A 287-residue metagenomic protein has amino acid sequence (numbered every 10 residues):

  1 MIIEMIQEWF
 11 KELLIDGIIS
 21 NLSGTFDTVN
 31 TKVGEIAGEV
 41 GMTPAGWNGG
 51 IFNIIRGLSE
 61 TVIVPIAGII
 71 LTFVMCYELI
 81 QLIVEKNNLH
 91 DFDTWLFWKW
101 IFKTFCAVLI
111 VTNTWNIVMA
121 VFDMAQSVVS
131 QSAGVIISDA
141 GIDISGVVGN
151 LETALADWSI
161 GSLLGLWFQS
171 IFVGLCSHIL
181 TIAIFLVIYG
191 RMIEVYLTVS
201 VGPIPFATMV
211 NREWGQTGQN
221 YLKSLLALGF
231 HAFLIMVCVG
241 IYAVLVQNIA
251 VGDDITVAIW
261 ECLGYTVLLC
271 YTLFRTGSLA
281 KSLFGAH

Functional and structural regions predicted by a protein language model:
M1-I70: Binding/recognition "hotspot" determinant
I2, I6-I18, F92-I110, T114 (+1 more regions): Alpha-helical transmembrane segments and their helix-start/interface "positive-inside/aromatic belt" motifs in integral
L14, I18, L22, V29 (+3 more regions): Non-cytosolic segments of integral membrane proteins
I55-V64, W98-F102, A156, I160 (+3 more regions): Alpha-helical membrane-interface segments at transmembrane helix boundaries
G68, T72-V84, I235-A250: Juxtamembrane "helix exit" motif at the C-terminal ends of alpha-helical transmembrane segments in multi-pass membrane
I70-V108, V201-G215: Hydrophobic transmembrane alpha-helix segments characteristic of membrane transport and insertion machinery
F206-K223, A250-G252, S282-L283: Alpha-helical transmembrane segments
S224-M236: Alpha-helical transmembrane segments of multi-pass membrane proteins
